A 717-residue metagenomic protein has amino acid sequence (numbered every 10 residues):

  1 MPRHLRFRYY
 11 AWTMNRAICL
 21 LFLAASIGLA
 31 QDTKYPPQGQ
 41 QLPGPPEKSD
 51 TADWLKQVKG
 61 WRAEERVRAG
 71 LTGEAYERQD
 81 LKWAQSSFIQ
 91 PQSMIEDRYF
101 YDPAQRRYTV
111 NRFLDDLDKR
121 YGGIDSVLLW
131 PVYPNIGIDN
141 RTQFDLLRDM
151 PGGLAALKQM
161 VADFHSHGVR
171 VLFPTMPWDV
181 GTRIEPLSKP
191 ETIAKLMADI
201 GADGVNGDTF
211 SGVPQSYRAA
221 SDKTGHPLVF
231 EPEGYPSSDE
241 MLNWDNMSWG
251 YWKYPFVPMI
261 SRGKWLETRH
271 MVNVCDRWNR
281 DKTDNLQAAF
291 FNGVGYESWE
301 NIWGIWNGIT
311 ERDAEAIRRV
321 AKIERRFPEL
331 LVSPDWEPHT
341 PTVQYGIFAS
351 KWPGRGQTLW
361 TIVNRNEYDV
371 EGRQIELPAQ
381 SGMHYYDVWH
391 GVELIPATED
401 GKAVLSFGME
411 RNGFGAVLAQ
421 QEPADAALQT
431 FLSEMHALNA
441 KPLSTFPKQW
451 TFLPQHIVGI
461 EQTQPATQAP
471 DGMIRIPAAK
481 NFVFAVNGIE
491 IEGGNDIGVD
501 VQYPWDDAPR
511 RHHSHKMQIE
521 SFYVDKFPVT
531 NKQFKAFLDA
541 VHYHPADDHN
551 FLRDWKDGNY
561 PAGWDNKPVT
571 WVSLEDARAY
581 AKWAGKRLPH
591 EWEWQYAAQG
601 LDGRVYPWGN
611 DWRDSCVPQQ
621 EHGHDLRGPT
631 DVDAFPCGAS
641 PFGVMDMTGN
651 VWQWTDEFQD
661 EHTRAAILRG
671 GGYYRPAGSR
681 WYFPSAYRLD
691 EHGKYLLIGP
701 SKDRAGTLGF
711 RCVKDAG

Functional and structural regions predicted by a protein language model:
T51, L55, H226-Q374, A379: Active-site-proximal substrate-binding groove within the catalytic cores of carbohydrate-active enzymes
A52-E64, R68-Q105, P131-P134, G472-P477: An acidic-aromatic substrate-binding cleft motif
R106-R120, E185-L196: Short, acidic/polar
R112-V132, D199-A202: Catalytic domains of carbohydrate-active enzymes, especially glycoside hydrolases
Y133, G137-D284, F290, W303 (+1 more regions): Aromatic- and carboxylate-enriched substrate-binding clefts and catalytic-loop regions of carbohydrate-active enzymes
D400-H436: C-terminal beta-strand-rich structural cap/linker in extracellular carbohydrate-active enzymes
D425-W592, Q599-R604, Y695-G717: Extended beta-strand/loop cores of jelly-roll/beta-sandwich
I476, H544, H549-K694, S701-G706: Functional-site microenvironments in short loops/helix caps that host divalent-cation chemistry
